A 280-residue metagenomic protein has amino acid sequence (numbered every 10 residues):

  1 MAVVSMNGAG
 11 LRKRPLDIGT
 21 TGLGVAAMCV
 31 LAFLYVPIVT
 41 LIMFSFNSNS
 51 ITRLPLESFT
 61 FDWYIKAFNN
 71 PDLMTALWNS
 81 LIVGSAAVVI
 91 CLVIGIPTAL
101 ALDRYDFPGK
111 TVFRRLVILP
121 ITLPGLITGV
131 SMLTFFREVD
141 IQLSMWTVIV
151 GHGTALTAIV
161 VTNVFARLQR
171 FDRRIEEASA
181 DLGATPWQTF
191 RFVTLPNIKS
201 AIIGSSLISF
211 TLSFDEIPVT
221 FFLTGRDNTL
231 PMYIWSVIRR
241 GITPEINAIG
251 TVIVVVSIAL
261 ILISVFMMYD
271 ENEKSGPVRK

Functional and structural regions predicted by a protein language model:
M1-K13, I18-V25, F165-E176, A180 (+2 more regions): C-terminal transmembrane helix and the adjacent membrane-cytosol boundary/short C-terminal tail of inner/organellar
V4-A9, R14-T20, N49-I51, Y64-D72 (+1 more regions): Interhelical loop and adjacent transmembrane-helix boundary motif in polytopic membrane transport permeases
A9-R14, T52, L56, F61 (+4 more regions): Membrane-interfacial helix termini and adjacent extracytoplasmic/periplasmic loops of multi-pass transporters
G19-L31, P97-M132, E176: Cytoplasmic-entry segments and transmembrane alpha-helices of multi-pass inner-membrane transporters
V25-A26, F33-I38, G129, V161-R173 (+1 more regions): Transmembrane alpha-helices
V36-N49, G129-D140, L207-L212, T220 (+3 more regions): A structural signal for multi-pass alpha-helical bundles of membrane permease subunits that mediate small-molecule
F46, P71-R104: Transmembrane alpha-helix signature in integral membrane proteins
T75-I82, S131, F135-I159, K199-A201 (+2 more regions): Loop-to-helix entry region at the N-terminal start of transmembrane alpha-helices in multi-pass membrane transporters
